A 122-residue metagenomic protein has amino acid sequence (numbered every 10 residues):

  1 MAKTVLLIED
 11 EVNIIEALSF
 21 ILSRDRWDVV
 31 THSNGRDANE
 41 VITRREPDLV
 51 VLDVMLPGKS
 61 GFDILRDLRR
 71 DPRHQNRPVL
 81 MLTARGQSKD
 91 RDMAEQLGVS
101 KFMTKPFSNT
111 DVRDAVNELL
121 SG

Functional and structural regions predicted by a protein language model:
E9: Conserved acidic carboxylate
I15, P57, Q87: The feature encodes the CheY-like receiver
E16-R24: Charged docking surfaces used in two-component/phosphorelay signaling
R26-S33, V41: Short hydrophobic/Thr-rich beta-strand motif most characteristic of the beta2 strand and flanking loop of CheY-like
R45-V51, L56: Active-site beta3 strand of CheY-like receiver
F107-N117: C-terminal output helix
